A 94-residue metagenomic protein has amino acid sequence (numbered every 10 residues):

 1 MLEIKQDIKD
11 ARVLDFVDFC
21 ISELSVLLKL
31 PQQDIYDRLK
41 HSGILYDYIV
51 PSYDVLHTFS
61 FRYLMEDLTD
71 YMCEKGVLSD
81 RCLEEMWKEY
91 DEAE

Functional and structural regions predicted by a protein language model:
M1-A11, D80-R81, E85, E94: Small, basic N-terminal interaction modules of short regulatory proteins
K5-D7, C20-I21, R62-L64, C82: A short, structure-level motif marking secondary-structure boundaries and short turns
Q6, P31-H41, C82-K88: Short alpha-helical "patches" and their helix-cap loops
I8-I35: N-terminal acidic leader/helix
S22, V26, K40, C73: Short polybasic/polar patches that bind polyanions
L27-P31, Y46, K75, S79: Amphipathic alpha-helical interaction segments
P31-F59: Amphipathic, hydrophobic secondary-structure cores in small proteins
S52-M86, Y90: Long, compositionally biased
